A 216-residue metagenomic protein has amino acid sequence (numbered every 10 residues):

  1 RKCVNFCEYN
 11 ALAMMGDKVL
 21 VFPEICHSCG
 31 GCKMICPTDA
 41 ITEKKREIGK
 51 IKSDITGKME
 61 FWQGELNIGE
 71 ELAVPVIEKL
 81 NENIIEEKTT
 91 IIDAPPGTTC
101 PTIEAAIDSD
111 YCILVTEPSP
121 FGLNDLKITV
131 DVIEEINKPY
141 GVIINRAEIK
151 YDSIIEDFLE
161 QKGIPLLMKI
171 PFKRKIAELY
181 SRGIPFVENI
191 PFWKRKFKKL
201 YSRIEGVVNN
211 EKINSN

Functional and structural regions predicted by a protein language model:
R1-N10, V21-A40: Cysteine-centered iron-sulfur cluster-binding motifs in ferredoxin-type domains/subunits of redox enzymes
E47-K58, N214-N216: Long, charged amphipathic helices and adjacent flexible linkers at domain junctions
Q63-I68, K79-P101: Switch II (G3) loop of P-loop NTPases
E86, D110-I113, E134-G141: Short, surface-exposed connector motifs at secondary-structure boundaries
I92, L114, V142-I144: Structural beta-sheet core signal
P101-P120, L126: Inter-motif core of Ras-like GTPase G domains
V132-N216: C-terminal lobe/tail of nucleotide-utilizing enzymes
